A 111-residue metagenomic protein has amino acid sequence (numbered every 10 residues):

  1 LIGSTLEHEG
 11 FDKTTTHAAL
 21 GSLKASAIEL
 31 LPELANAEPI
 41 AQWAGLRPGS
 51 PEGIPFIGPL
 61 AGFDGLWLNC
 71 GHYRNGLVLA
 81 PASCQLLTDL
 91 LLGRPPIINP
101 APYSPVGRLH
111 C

Functional and structural regions predicted by a protein language model:
L1-F63: Active-site lid/adjacent beta-loop-alpha segment flanking the redox-cofactor pocket in flavoenzymes
L60-C111: C-terminal lid/capping helical subdomain adjacent to the catalytic/cofactor pocket in oxidative enzymes
